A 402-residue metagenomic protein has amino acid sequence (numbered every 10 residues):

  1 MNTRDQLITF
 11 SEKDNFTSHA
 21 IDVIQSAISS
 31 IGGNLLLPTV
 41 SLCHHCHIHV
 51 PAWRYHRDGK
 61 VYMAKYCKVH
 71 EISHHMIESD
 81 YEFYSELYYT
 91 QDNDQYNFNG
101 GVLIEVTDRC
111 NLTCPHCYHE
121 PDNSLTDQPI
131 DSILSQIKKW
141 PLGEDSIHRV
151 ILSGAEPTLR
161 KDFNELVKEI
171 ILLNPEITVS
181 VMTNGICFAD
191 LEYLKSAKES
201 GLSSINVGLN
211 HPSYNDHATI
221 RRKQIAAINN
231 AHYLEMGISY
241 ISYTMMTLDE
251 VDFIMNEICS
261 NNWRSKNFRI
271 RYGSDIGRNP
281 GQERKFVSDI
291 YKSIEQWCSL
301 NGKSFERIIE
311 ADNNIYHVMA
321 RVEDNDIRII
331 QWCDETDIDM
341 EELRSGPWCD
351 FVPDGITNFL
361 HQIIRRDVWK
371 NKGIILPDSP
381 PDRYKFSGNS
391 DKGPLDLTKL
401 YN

Functional and structural regions predicted by a protein language model:
M1-D92, A320-N402: Radical SAM enzyme core and accessory elements
N2-S11, N215-I363, W369: Radical SAM enzyme [4Fe-4S]-AdoMet core and its adjacent flexible, acidic and glycine-rich loops/tails across
I31-N34, V102, L125, A155 (+1 more regions): Conserved aromatic-histidine-acidic binding/catalytic patches
L35-L37, R57-G59, Y96-F98, F188 (+2 more regions): Solvent-exposed loop and beta-edge segments used for protein-protein assembly and interaction
G59-S196: Conserved alpha-helical substructure of the radical SAM core
V106-C110, L209, Y272: Short, small-residue-rich loop/turn micro-motifs
C117, L134-L152, R160-R271: Radical SAM/AdoMet-radical enzyme domain recognition
E120-S124, H211-Y214, D275-I276: A short, flexible beta-alpha/helix-coil linker loop
